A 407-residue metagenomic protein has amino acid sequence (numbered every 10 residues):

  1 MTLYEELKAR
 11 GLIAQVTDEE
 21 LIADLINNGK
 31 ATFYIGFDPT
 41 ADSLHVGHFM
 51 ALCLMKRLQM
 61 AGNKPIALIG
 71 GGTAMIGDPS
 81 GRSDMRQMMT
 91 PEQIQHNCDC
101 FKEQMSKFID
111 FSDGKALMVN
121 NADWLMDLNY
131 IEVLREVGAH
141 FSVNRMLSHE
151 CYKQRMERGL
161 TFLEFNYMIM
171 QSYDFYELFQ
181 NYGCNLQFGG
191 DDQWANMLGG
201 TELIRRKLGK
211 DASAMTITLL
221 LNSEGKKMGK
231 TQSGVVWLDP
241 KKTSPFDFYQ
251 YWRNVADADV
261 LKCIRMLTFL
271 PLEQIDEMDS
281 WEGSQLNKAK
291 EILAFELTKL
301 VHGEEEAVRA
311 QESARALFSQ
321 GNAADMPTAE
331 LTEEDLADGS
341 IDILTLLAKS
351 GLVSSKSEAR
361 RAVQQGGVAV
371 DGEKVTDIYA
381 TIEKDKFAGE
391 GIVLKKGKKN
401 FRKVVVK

Functional and structural regions predicted by a protein language model:
M1-Q193, T201, L208-S213, P327: NTP-dependent nucleotidyl-transfer catalytic core
I204-K407: Conserved nucleotide- and phosphate/pyrophosphate-binding catalytic cores in adenylate/nucleotidyl-handling enzymes
